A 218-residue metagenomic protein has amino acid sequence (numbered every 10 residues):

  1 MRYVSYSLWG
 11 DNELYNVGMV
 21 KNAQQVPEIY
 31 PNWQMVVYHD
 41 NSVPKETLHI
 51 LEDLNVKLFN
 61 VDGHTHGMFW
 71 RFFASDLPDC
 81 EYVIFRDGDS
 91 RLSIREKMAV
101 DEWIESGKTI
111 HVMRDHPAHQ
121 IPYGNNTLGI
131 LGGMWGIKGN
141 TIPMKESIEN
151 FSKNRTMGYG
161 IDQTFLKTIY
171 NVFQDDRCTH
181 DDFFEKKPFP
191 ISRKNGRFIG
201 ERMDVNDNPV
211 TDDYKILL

Functional and structural regions predicted by a protein language model:
M1-G63: N-terminal anchoring/stem segment of glycosyltransferases
S5-Y6, I110-M113, M134-G136: Structural recognition of the beta-strand scaffold that forms the well-ordered cores of secreted hydrolase catalytic
G63-W70: A short, glycine-/small-residue-rich helix N-cap motif at loop->alpha-helix starts within glycosyltransferase
D79-E81: Active-site acidic short loop of glycosyltransferases
V83-F85: Short aromatic/hydrophobic "clamp" motif used to bind/position activated sugar donors
D87-R91: The conserved acidic donor/metal-binding loop of glycosyltransferases
L92-G129: Conserved donor-nucleotide/metal-binding helix-loop-beta segment in metal-dependent transferases, i.e., the alpha-helix
T127, M134-L218: Catalytic core and acceptor-binding pocket of nucleotide-sugar-dependent glycosyltransferases
